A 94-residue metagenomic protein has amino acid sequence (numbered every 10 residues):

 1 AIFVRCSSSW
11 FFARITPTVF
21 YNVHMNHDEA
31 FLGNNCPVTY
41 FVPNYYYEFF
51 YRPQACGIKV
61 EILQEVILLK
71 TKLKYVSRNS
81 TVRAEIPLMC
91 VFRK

Functional and structural regions predicted by a protein language model:
F3, S7-K94: Beta-strand-rich globular domains of non-transmembrane regions
